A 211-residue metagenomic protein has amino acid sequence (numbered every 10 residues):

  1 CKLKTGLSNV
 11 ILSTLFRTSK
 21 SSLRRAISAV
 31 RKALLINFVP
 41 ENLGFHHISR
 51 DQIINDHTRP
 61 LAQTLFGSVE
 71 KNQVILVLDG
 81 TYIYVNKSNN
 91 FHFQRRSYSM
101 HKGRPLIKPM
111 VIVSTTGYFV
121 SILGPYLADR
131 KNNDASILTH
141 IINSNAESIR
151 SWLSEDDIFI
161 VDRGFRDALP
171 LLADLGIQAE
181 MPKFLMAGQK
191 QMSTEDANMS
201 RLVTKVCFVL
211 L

Functional and structural regions predicted by a protein language model:
K4-I36, P40-L210: Short, well-ordered secondary-structure "scaffold" segments embedded in the functional core of diverse domains
